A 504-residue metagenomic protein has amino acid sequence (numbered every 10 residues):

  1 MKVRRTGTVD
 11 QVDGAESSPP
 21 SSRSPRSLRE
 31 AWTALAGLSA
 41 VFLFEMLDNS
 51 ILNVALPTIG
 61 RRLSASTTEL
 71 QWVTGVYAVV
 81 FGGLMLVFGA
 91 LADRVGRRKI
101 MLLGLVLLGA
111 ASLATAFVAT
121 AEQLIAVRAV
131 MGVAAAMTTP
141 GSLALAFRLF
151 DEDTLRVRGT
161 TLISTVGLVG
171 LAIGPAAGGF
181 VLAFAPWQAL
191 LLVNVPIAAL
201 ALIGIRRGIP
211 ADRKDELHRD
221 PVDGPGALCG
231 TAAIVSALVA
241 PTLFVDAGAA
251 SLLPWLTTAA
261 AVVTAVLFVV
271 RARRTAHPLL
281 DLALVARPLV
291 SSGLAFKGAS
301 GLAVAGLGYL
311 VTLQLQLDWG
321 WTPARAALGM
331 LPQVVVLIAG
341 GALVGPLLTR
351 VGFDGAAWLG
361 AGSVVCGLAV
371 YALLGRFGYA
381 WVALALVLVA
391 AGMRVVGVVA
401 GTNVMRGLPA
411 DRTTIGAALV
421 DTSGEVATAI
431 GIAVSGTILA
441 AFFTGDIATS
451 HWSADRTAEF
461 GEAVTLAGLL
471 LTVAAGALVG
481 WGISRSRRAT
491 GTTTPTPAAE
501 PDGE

Functional and structural regions predicted by a protein language model:
M1-L47, R61: Cytosolic juxtamembrane N-terminal segment immediately preceding the first transmembrane helix of multi-pass
A31-L47, L52-V54, A189, S251-T257 (+4 more regions): 12-transmembrane solute porter fold
N53-L84, Q123-I125, A324-G329: Extracellular/periplasmic helix-loop-helix junction of adjacent transmembrane segments in MFS-like secondary
T58, G89-A90, R94, F180 (+1 more regions): Membrane-interface helix termini in secondary transporters
R62-S64, G96, F117-Q123, A185-P186 (+3 more regions): Helix-breaking motifs and short loop linkers at transmembrane-helix boundaries and internal kinks in secondary membrane
G75-G89, T139-A144, L331-V344: Central cavity-lining transmembrane alpha-helices of secondary-active solute carriers, predominantly the Major
D93-P225: Helix-loop-helix hairpins in multi-pass membrane proteins, especially solute transporters
T161, A183-F296, A303, W321 (+3 more regions): Hydrophobic transmembrane-helix bundles of small-molecule transporters
